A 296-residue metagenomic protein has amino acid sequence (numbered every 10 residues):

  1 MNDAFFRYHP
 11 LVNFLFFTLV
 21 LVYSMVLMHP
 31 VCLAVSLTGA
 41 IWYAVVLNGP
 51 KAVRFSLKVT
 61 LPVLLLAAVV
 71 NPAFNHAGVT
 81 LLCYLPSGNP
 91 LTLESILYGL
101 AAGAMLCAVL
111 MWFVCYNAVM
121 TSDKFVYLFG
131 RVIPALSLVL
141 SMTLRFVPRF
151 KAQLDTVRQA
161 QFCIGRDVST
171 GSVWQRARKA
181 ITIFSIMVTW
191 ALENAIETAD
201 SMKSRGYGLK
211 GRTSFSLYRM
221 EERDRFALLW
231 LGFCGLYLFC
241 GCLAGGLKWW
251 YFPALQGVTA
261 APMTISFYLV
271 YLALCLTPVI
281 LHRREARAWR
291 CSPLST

Functional and structural regions predicted by a protein language model:
N2-V45, T156-T296: Transmembrane alpha-helix interface motif
A4, K51-A52, T92, V132 (+1 more regions): Juxtamembrane loop-transmembrane helix junctions in multi-pass integral membrane proteins, especially the extracellular
P30, G49-P50, I133-L136: Membrane-helix interface segments
V46-F55: Membrane-interface helix-boundary motifs at transmembrane edges
S56-W174, R290-T296: Juxtamembrane/interface alpha-helical elements of multi-pass membrane proteins
